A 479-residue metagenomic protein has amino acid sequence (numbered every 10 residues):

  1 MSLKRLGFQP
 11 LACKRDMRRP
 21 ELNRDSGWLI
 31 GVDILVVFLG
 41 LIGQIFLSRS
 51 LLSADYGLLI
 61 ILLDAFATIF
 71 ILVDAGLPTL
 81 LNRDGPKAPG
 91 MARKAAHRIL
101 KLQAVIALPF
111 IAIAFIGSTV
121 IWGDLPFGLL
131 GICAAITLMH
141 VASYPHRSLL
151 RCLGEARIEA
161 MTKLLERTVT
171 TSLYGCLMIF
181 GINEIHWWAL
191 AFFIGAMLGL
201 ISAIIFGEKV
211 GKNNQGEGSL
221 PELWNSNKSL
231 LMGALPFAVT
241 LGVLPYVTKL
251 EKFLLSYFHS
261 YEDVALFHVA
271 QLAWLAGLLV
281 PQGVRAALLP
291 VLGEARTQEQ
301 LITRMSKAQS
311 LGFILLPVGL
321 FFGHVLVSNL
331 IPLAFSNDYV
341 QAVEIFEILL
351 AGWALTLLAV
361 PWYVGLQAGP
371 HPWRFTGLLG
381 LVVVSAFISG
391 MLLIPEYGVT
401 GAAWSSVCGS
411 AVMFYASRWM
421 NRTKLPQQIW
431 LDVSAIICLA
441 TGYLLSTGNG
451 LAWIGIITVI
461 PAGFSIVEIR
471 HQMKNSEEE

Functional and structural regions predicted by a protein language model:
S2-L6, V73-D74, H97-L125, I132 (+6 more regions): Alpha-helical transmembrane segments of multi-pass membrane transport and lipid-handling proteins
L3-Q9, E21-P78, I111, F115 (+4 more regions): Signature of the first transmembrane helix
L6-R18, G131, R157, I185-A191 (+5 more regions): Interhelical loop/hinge segments that connect adjacent transmembrane helices in multipass membrane
R24-V36, L62, A67, I71-T119 (+4 more regions): Membrane-water interface segments that mark the loop-to-transmembrane alpha-helix transition
D25-G40, E166, T170, A191-G211 (+3 more regions): Transmembrane helical elements of multi-pass membrane transporters/channels
V73-P89, C152, A270-S310, Y363-A368: Helix-loop junctions and terminal segments of transmembrane helices in multi-pass membrane transport/translocation
D84, M139-T162, G293, L350-L381 (+1 more regions): Membrane-interface junctions at transmembrane-helix termini in multi-pass inner-membrane proteins
K101-T240: Hydrophobic transmembrane helix module of multi-pass membrane transport proteins
